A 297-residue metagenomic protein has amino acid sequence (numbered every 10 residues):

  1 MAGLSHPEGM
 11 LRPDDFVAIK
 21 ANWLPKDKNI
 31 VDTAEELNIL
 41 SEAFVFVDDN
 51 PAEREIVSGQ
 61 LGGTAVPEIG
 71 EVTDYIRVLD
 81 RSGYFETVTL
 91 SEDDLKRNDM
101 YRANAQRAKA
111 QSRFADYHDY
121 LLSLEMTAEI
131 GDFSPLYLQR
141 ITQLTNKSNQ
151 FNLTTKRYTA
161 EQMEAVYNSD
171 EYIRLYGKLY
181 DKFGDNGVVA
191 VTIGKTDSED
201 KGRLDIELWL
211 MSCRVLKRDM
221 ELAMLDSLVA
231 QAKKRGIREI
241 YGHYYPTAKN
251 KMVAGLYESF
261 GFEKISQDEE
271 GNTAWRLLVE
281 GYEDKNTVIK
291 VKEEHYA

Functional and structural regions predicted by a protein language model:
M1, I30, F46, E53-R54 (+4 more regions): Extended, hydrophobic alpha-helical segments in both membrane/secreted and soluble proteins
M1-A21: Substrate-recognition/cap helix-loop segment adjacent to the acidic, metal-dependent catalytic center of Asp-based
P13-A18, D205-R214, R238-H243: Glycine- and acidic
I30-P51, V57: Conserved Lys-Pro-Asp/Glu-containing loop-to-beta segment of HAD-superfamily phosphomonoesterases, centered on
E36, S58, G62-L124, A230-A297: Terminal substrate-recognition subdomain of acyl/acetyltransferases
I39-S41, E171-Y172, K234-I237: Short, high-confidence coil segments that cap the C-terminus of an alpha-helix and link into the following beta-strand
E129-R214: A conserved beta-strand-loop-helix scaffold within acyl/acetyltransferase catalytic domains
L216-A230: Conserved acetyl-CoA-binding loop-helix of GNAT-fold acetyltransferases
